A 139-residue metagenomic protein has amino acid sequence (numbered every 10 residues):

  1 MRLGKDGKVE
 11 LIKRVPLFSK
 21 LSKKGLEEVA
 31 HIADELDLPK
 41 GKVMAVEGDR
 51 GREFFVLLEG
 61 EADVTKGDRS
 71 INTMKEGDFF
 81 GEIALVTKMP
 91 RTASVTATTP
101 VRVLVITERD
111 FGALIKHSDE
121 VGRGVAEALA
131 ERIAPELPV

Functional and structural regions predicted by a protein language model:
M1-V139: Cytosolic regulatory regions built on CNB/CRP/Popeye-like sensor folds
